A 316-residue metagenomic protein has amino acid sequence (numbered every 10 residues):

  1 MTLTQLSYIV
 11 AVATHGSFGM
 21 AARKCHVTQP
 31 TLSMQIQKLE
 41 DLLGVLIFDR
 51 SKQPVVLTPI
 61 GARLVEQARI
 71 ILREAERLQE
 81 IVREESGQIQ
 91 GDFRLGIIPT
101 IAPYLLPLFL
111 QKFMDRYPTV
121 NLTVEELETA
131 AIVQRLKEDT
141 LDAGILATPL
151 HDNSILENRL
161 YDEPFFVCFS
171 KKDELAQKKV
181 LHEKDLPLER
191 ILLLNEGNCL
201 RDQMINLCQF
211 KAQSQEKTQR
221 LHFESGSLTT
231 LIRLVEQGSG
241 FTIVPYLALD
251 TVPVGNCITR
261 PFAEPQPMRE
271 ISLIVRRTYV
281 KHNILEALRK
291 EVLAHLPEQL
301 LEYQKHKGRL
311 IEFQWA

Functional and structural regions predicted by a protein language model:
I9, A21-A22, T58, F113: Hydrophobic two-helix hairpin corresponding to the core of helix-turn-helix DNA-binding domains
V10-T28: Short helix-boundary/capping micro-motifs
E40-P59: A short LG(V/I)-centered, amphipathic sequence patch enriched for acidic residue(s) preceding the LG motif
Q90-N153, S214-K217, E224-L228: Central regulatory/effector-binding core of bacterial HTH transcription factors
L105, T259-L301: A late-sequence structural motif
E128-L141, L146-A147, G197-I258, K305-W315: Hydrophobic hinge/microswitch elements
N153-R159, E163, K178-K179, D185 (+1 more regions): Beta-alpha-beta core module
R190-Q213, K281-R289, H295-G308: Secondary-structure junction motif
